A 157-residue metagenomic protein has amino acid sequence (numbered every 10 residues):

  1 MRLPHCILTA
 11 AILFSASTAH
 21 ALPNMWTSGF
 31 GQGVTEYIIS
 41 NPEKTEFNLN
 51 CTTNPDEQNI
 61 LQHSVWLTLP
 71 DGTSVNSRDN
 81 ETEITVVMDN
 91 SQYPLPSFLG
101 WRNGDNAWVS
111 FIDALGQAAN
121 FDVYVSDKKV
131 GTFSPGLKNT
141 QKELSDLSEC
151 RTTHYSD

Functional and structural regions predicted by a protein language model:
R2-T9: Sec-dependent signal peptide recognition, specifically the positively charged N-region followed immediately by
I12: Basic, ligand-binding patches in group-transfer machinery, especially extracytoplasmic/periplasmic segments
S15-T18: N-terminal signal peptide c-region/cleavage motif recognized by signal peptidases
H20-D157: A generic "folded-domain core" signal
